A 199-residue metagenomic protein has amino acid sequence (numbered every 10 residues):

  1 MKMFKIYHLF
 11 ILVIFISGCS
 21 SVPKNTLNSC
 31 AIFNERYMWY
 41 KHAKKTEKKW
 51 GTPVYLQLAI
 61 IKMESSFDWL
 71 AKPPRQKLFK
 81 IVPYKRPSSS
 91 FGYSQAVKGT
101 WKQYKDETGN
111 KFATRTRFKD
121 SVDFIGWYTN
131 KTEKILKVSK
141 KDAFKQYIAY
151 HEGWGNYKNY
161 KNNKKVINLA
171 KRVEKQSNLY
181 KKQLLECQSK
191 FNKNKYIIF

Functional and structural regions predicted by a protein language model:
M3-L12: Sec-dependent signal peptide recognition, specifically the positively charged N-region followed immediately by
S17-G18: C-terminal motif of bacterial Sec signal peptides marking the signal peptidase cleavage site
S21-N194, I198: Catalytic glycan-binding domains that act on GlcNAc-containing polysaccharides
